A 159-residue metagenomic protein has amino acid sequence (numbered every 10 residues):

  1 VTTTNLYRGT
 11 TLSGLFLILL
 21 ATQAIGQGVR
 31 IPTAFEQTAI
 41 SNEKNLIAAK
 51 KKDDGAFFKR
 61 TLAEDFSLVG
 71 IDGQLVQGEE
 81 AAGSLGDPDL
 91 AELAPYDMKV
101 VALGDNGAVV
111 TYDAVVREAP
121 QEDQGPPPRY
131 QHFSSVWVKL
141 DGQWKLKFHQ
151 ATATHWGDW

Functional and structural regions predicted by a protein language model:
T2-G14: Bacterial N-terminal signal peptides that target proteins for export
Q27-W159: A beta-strand edge to alpha-helix "cap/lid" segment located at domain peripheries
